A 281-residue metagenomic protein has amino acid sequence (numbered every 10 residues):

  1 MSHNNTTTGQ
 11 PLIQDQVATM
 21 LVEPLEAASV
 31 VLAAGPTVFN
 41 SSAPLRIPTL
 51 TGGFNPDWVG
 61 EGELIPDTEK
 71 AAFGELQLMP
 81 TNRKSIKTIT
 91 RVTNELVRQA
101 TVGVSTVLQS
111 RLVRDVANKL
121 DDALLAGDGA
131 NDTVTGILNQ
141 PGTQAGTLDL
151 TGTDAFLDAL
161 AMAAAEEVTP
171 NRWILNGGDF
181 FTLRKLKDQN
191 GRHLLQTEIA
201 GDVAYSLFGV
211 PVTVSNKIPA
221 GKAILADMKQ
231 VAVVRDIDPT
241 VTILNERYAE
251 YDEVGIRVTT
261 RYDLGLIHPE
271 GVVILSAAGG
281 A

Functional and structural regions predicted by a protein language model:
S2-T88, D149-T151, G271: Assembly/oligomerization interface modules of large self-assembling protein complexes
Q16-V30, V104-L112, V116, L120 (+4 more regions): Short, Φ-rich (hydrophobic/aromatic) sequence segments
S41, R46, G136-D263, A281: Extended oligomerization regions of viral-like shell subunits
T51-N55, L96, N118, F181 (+2 more regions): Short loop/turn segments at secondary-structure transitions that flank enzyme active sites
N55-V59, A100-T101, T182-K185, K222 (+1 more regions): Short helix/loop capping segments that flank catalytic or ligand/cofactor-binding pockets
P56, D121-L125, G129, V168-T169 (+1 more regions): Intrinsically disordered or highly flexible coil/loop and linker segments, enriched in small and charged/polar residues
E61-D67, V104-L108, Q189-N190, D227-K229 (+1 more regions): Short intrinsically disordered coil segments
K70-A71, Q77-P80, K87-A163, T259 (+1 more regions): Alpha-helical scaffold segments that mediate packing/assembly in large oligomeric complexes
